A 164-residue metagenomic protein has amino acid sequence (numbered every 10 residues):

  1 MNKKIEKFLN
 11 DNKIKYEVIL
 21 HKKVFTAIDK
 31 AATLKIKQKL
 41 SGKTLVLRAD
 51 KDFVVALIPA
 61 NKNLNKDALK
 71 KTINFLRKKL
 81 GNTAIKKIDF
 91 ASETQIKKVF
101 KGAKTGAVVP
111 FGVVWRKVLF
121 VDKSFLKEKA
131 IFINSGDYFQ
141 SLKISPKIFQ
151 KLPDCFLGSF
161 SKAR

Functional and structural regions predicted by a protein language model:
M1-R164: Extended, low-hydrophobicity, polar/charged segments
